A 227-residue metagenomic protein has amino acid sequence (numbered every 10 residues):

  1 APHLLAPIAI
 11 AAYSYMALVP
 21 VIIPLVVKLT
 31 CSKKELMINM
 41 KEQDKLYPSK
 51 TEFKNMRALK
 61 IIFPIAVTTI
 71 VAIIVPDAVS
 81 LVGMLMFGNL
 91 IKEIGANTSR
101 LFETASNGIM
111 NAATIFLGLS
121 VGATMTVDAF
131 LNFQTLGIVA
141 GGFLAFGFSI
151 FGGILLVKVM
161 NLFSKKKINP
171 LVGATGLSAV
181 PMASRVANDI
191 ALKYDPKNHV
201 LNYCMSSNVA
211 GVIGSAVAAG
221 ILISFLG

Functional and structural regions predicted by a protein language model:
A1-P2, N39-L59, F163-I213: Alpha-helical membrane segments and immediately flanking helix-loop junctions that form or couple to the substrate/ion
P2-S14, Q134-A140, D195-I221: Structural signal for the N-terminal portions of transmembrane helices and their immediately preceding loop/interface
P2-V21, G141-S149, V172-T175: Alpha-helical transmembrane segments
I10-A96: Membrane-embedded hairpin module used as a gating/binding unit in multi-pass transport and secretion proteins
I22, V27, G152-N161, V186-L192 (+2 more regions): Membrane-helix cytosolic exit motif
A66-G153: Transmembrane helical segments that form the transport core of multi-pass membrane transport proteins
I115, L119, A123-T124, A140-A187: Transmembrane alpha-helices that form the ion-translocation and gating core of multi-pass ion transport proteins
